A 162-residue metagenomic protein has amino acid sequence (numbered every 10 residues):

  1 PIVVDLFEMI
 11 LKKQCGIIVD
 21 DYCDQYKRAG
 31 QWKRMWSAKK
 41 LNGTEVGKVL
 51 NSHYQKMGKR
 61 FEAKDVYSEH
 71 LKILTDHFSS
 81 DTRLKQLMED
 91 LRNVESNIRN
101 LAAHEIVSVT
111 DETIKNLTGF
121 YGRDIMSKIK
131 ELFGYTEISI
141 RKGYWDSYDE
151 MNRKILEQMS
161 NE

Functional and structural regions predicted by a protein language model:
P1-L71, S147-D149, R153-K154: Amphipathic alpha-helical interface elements
L74-E150: Charge-enriched, short contiguous segments at helix-coil
L156-E162: Terminal low-complexity/disordered tails
